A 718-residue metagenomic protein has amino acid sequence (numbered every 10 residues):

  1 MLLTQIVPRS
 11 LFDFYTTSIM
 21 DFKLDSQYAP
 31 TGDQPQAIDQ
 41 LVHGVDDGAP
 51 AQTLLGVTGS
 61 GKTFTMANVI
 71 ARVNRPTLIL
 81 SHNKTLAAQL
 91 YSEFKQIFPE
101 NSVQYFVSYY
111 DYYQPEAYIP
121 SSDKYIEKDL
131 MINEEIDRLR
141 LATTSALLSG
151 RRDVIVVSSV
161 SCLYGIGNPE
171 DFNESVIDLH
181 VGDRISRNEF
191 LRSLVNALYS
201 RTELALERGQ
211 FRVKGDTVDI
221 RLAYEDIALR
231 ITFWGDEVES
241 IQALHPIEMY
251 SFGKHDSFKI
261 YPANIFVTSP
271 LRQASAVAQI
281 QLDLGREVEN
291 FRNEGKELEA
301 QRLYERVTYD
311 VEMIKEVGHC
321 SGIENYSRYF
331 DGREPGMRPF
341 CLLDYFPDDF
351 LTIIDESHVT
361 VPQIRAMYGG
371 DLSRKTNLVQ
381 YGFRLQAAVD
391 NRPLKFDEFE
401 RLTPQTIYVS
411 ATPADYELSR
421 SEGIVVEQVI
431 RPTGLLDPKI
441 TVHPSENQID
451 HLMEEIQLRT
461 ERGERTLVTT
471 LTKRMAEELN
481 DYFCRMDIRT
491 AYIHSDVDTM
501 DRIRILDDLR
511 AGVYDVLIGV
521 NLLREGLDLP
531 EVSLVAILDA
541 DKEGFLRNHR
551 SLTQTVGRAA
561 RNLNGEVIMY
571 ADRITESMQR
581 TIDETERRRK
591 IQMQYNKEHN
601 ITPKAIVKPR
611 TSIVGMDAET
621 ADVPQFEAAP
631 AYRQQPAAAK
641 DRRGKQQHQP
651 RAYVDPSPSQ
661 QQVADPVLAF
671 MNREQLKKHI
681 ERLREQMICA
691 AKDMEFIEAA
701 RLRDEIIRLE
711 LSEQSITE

Functional and structural regions predicted by a protein language model:
T4-I6, S10-M20, H599-E685, C689 (+3 more regions): Acidic, low-complexity intrinsically disordered tails
Y15-T611, G615-A618: ASCE RecA-like P-loop NTPase motor cores that couple ATP hydrolysis to mechanical translocation on nucleic acids
